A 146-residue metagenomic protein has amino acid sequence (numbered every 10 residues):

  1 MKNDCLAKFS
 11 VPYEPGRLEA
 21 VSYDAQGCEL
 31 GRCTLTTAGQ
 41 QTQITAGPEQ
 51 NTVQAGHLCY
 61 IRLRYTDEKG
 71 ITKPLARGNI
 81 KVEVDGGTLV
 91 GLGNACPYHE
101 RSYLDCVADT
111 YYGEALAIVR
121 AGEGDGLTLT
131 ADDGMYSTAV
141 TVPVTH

Functional and structural regions predicted by a protein language model:
M1-G31, T66: Long hydrophobic segments that form regular secondary structure
A7-Y13, S102-E123: Short, hydrophobic beta-strand segments
E14-L18, C59, D125-L127: Exposed beta-strand face motif in extracellular beta-rich ectodomains
V21-S22, G56-P74, I80, L129-T130: Beta-strand-rich structural segments
Y23-A25, E68, V84-L89, G134-Y136: Change "in extracellular beta-sheet-rich domains … of secreted and cell-surface proteins" to "in beta-sheet-rich domains
G27-G39, Y136-T145: Edge beta-strands of extracellular beta-sandwich domains
L35-G56, H146: Low-complexity, Pro/Ser/Thr- and charge-rich linker/hinge segments at domain boundaries
Q41-T45, E83-H99: Short aromatic-acidic-glycine turn motif
